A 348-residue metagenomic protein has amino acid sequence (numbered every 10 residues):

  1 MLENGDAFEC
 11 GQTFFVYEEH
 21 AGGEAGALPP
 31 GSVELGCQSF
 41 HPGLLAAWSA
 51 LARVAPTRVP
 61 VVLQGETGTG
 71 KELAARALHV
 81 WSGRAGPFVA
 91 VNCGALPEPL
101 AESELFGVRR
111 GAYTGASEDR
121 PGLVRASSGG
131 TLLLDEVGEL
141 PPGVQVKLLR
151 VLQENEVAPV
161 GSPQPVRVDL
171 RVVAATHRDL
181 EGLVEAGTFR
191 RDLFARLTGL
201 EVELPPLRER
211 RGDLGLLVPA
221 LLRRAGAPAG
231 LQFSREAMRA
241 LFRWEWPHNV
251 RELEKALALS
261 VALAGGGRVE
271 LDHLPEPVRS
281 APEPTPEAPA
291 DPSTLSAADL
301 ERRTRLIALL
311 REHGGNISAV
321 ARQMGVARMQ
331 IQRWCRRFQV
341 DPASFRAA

Functional and structural regions predicted by a protein language model:
M1-F40: C-terminal boundary/linker segments immediately following FHA domains
E9, K255, A290-A348: Bacterial C-terminal helix-turn-helix
T13, E136, A174-D179: A short beta-strand-to-loop transition that corresponds to the Sensor-1 phosphate-sensing loop of AAA+ P-loop ATPases
G36-A50, A298: N-terminal pre-P-loop "Q-motif" helix
A50-G115, R125-P141, D169, P206-G212 (+1 more regions): Conserved post-Walker A coupling segment in P-loop NTPases
E66, A75, S82-G86, G143-Q145 (+3 more regions): Nucleotide-binding/hydrolysis machinery
